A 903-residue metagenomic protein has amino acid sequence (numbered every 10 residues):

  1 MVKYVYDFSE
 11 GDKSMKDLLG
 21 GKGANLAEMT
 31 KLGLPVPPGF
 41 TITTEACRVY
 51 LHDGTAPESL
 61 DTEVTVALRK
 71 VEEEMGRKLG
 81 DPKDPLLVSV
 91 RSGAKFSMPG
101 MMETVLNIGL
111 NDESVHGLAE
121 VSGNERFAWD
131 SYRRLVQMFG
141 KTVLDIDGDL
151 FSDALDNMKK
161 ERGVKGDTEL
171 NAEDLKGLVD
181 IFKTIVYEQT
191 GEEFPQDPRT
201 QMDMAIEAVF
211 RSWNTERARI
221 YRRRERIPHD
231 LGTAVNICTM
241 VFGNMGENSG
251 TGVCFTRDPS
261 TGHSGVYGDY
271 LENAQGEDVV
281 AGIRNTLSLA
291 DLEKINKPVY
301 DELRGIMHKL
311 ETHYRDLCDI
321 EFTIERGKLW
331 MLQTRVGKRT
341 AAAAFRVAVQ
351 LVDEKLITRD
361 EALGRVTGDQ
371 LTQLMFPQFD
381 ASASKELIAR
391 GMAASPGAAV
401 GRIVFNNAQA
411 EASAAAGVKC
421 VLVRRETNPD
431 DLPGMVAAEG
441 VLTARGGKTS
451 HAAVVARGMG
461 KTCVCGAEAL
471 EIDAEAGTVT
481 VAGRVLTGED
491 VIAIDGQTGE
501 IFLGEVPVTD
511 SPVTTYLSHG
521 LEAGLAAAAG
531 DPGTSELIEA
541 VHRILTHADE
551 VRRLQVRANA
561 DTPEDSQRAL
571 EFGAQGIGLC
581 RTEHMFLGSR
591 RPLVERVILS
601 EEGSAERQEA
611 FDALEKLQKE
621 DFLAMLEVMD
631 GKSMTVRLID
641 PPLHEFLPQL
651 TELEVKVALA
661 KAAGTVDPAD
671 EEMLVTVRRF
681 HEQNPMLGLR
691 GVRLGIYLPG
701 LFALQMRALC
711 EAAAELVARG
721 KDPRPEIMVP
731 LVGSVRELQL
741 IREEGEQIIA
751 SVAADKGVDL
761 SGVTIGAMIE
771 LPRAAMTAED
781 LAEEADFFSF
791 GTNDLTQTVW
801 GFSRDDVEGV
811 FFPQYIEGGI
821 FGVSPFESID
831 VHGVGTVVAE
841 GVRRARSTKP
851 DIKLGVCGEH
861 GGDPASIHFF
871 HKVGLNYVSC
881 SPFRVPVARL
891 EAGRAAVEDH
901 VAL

Functional and structural regions predicted by a protein language model:
M1-E386, E411-A412, V418-V421, N428-P433 (+11 more regions): Nucleotide/phosphate-binding sheet-loop regions of phosphoryl- and nucleotidyl-transfer enzymes
S14-M15, S395-A437, R552-L554, V834-P850: C-terminal accessory/binding modules appended to enzymatic or scaffolding proteins
F40, A444-G446, C465-E468, C580 (+2 more regions): Short beta->alpha connector loops at strand-helix junctions that form conserved, small/polar/Pro-enriched
V66, R222-I227, L363-C420, E426 (+4 more regions): Long, charged amphipathic helices and adjacent flexible linkers at domain junctions
R91-S92, V513-T515, L521-G524, P532-L903: Conserved alpha/beta-domain cores
E439-R445, C463, G855: A short, small-residue-rich loop immediately preceding and capping a beta-strand
M459-K461: Residues forming the flavin
T498, P507, F787-F790: Acidic, metal-ion-coordinating active-site neighborhood of RNase H-like domains and the RT-RNase H "connection"/linker
